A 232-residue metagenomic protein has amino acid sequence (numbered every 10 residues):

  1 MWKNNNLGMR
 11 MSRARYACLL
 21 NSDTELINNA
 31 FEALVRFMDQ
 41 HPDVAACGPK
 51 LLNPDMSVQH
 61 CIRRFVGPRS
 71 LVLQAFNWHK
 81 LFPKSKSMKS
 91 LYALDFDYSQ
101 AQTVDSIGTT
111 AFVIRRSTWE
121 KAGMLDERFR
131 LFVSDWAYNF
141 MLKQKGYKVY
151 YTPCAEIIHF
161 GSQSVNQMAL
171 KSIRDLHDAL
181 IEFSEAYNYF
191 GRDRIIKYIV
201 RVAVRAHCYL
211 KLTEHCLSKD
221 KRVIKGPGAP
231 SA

Functional and structural regions predicted by a protein language model:
M1-S12, A33: Glycine-rich, basic loop-to-helix element that forms the pyrophosphate-binding segment of sugar-nucleotide handling
A17: Short aromatic/hydrophobic "clamp" motif used to bind/position activated sugar donors
L20, E25-A30, N53, I114 (+2 more regions): Hydrophobic/aromatic residue at the end of a short beta strand that borders the catalytic acidic motif
E25-C61: Conserved donor NDP-sugar-binding/catalytic core segment of glycosyltransferases
V66-D105: Short, flexible, basic/aromatic active-site loop/helix in glycosyltransferases
D95-E156: A short, conserved alpha-helix in the catalytic core of glycosyltransferases
A137-F140, Q144-K221: Active-site-adjacent helix/loop segment of glycosyltransferases that harbors family-specific signature motifs
